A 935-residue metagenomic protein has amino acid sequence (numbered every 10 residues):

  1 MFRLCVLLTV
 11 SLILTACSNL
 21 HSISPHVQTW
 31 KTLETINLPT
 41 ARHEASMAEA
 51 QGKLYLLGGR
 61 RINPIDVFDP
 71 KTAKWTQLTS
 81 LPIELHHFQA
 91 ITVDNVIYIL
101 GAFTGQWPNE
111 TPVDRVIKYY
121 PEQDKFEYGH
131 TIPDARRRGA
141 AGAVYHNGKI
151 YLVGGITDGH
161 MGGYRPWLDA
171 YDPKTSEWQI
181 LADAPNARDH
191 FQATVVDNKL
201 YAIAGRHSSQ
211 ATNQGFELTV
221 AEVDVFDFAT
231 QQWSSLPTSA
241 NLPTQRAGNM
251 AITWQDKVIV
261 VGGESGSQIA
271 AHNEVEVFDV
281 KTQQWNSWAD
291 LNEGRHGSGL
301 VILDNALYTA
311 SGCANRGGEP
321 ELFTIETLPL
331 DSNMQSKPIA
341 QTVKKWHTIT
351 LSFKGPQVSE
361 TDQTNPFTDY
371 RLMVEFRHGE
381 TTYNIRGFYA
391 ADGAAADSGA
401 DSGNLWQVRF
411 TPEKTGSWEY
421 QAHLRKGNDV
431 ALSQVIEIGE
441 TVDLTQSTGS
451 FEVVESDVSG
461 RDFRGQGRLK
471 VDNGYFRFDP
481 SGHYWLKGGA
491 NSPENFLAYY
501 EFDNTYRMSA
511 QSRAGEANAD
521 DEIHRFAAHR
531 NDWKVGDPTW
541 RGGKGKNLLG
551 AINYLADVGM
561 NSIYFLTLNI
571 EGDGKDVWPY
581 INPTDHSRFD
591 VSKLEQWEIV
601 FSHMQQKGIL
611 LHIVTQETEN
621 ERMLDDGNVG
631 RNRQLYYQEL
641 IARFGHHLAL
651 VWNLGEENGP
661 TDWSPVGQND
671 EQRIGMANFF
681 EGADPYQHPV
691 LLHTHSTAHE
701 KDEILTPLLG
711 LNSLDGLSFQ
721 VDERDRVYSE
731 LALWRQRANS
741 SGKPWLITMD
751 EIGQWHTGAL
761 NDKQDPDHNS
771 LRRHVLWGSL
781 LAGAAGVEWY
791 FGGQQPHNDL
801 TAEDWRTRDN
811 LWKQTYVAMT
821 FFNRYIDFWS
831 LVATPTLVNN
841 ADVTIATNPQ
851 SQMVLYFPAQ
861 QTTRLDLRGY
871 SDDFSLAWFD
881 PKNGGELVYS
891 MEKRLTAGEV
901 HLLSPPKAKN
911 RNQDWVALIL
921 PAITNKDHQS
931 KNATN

Functional and structural regions predicted by a protein language model:
T15-A16: C-terminal motif of bacterial Sec signal peptides marking the signal peptidase cleavage site
H21-N333: Kelch-like beta-propeller repeat domains
N333-G379, R386, T448-E455, A841-A846: Non-catalytic, glycine-rich low-complexity segments
M334-S336, E360, P744-I747, Q754-G758 (+2 more regions): Aromatic- and carboxylate-lined catalytic core of secreted/periplasmic carbohydrate-active enzymes
P366-T368, L372, I385-D443, S447-F451: Ligand-binding face of N-terminal immunoglobulin V-set domains in extracellular IgSF glycoproteins
Q407-F410, R864-L865, E899-K907: Exposed aromatic-hydrophobic patches
G427, T441-V442, T448, S456-D457 (+2 more regions): Active-site mouth of glycoside hydrolases
E621-L624, N658-T661, R735-S770: Active-site clefts of carbohydrate-active enzymes
